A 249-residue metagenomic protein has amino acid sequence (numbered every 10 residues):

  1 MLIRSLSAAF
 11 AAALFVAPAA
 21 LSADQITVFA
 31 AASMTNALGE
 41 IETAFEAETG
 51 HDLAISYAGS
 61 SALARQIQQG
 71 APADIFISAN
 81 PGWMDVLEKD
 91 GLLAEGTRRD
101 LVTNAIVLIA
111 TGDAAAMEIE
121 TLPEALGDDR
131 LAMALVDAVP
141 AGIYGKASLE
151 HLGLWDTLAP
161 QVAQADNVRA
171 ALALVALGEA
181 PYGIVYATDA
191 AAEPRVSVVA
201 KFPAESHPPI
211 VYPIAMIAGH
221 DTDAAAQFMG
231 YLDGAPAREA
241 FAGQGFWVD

Functional and structural regions predicted by a protein language model:
M1-L2: N-terminal secretory signal peptides that target proteins for export/translocation
S5-P18: Bacterial N-terminal signal peptides
A23-E48, A54-Y57, S61-A71, S78-P81 (+2 more regions): Exported/periplasmic ABC-transporter solute-binding proteins
